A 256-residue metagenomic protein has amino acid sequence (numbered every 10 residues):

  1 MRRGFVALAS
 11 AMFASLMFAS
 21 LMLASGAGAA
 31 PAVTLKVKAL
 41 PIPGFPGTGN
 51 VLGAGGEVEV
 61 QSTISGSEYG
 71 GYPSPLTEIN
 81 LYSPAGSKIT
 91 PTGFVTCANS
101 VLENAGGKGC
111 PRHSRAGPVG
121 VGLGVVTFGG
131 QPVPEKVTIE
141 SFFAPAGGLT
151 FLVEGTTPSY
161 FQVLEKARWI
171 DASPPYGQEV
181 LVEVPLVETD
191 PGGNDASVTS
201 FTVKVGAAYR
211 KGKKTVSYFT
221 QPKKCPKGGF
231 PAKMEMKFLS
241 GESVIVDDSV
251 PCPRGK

Functional and structural regions predicted by a protein language model:
M1-A11: N-terminal export and membrane-targeting signals
G4, G26-G28: Residue-identity detector for glycine
A9-A24: Bacterial N-terminal signal peptides
G28-K256: Ser/Thr/Pro/Gly-rich, low-complexity intrinsically disordered stalk/linker tracts of secreted and surface-exposed
